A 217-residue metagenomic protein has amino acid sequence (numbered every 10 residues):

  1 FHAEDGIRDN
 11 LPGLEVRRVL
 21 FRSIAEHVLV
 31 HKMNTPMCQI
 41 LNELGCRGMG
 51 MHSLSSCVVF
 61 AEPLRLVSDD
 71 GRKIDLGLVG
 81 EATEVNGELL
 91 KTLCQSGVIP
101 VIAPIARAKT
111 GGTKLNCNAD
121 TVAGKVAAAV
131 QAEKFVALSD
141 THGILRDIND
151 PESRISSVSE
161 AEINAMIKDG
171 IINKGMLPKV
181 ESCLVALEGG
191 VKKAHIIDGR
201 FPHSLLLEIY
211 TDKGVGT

Functional and structural regions predicted by a protein language model:
F1-V19: Single conserved hydrophobic/aromatic residue that forms the stacking wall/gate of nucleotide- or nucleobase-binding
V16-R200, K213: Nucleotide/pyrophosphate-binding catalytic subdomain
L205-T217: Short, basic/aromatic-enriched C-terminal tail that caps enzymatic domains
